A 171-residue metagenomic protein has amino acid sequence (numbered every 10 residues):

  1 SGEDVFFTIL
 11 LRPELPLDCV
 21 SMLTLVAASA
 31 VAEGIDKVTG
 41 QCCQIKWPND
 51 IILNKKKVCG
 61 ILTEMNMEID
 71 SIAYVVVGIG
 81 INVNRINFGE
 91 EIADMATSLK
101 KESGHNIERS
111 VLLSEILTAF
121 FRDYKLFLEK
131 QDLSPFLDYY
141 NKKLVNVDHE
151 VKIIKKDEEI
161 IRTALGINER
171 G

Functional and structural regions predicted by a protein language model:
S1-E14, L23-A27: DPxDG-like acidic metal-binding loop motif
L15, L25-C43, L53-G171: Long, positively charged amphipathic alpha-helical accessory segments at protein N-termini or as interdomain linkers
